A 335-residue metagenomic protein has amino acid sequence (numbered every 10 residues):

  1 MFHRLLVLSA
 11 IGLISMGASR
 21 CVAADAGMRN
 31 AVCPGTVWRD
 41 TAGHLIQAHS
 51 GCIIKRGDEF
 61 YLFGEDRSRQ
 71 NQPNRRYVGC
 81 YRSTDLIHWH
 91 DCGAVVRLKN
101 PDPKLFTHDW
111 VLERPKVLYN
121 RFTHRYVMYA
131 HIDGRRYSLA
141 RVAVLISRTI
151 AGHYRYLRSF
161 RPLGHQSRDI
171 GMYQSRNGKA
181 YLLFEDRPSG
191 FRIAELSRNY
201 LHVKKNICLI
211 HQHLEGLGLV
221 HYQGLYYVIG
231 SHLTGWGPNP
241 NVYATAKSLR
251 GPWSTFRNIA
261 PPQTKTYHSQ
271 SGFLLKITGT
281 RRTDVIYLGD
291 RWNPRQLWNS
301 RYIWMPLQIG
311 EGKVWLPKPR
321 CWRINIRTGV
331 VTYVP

Functional and structural regions predicted by a protein language model:
M1-V7: Bacterial N-terminal signal peptides that target proteins for export
V7-G17: Bacterial N-terminal signal peptides
C21-P335: Carbohydrate-active catalytic/glycan-binding domains of CAZyme proteins, especially the secreted or lumenal ectodomains
